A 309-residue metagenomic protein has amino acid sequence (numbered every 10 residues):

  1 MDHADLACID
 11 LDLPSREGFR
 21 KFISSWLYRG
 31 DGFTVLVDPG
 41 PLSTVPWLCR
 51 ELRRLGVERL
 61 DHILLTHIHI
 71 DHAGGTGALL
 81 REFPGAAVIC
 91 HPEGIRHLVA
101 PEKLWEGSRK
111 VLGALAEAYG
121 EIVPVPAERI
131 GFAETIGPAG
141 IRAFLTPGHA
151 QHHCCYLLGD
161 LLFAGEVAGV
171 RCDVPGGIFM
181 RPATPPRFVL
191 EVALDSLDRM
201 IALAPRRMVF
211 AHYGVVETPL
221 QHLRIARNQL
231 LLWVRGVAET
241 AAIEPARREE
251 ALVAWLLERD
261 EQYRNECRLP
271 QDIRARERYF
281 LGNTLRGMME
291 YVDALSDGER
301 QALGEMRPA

Functional and structural regions predicted by a protein language model:
M1-L55, R59, Y156-E166: Conserved beta-strand hairpin/beta-sheet module of binuclear metal-dependent hydrolase folds, prominently
V37-G40, D61-I68, I89-H91, T146-G148 (+2 more regions): Active-site neighborhood of phospho(di)ester-bond hydrolases with catalytic His/Asp-centered motifs
V45-C90: Active-site metal-binding motif and surrounding structural segment of the metallo-beta-lactamase
I89-P101: A short, structured active-site edge motif that brings together acidic residues
L98-F144, L194-L197: Metallo-beta-lactamase
R142-L145, Q151-L220: Metallo-beta-lactamase
L197-W255: Active-site/pore-lining binding-face segments in mid-to-C-terminal subdomains
E239-A309: C-terminal regulatory/interaction regions
